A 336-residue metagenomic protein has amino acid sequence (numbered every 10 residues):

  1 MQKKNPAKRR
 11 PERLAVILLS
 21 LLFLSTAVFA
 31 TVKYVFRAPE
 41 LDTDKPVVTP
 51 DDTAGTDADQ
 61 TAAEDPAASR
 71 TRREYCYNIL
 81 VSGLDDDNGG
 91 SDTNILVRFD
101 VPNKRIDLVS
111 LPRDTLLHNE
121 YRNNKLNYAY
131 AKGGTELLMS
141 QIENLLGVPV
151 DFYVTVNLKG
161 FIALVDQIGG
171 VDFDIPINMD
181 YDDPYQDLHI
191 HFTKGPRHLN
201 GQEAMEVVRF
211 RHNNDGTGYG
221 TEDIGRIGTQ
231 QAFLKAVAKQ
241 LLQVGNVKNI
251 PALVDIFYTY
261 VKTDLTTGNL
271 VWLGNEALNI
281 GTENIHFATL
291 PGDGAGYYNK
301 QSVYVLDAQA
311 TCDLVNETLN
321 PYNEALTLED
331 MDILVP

Functional and structural regions predicted by a protein language model:
Q2-P336: Non-catalytic, solvent-exposed segments at the cell envelope interface
